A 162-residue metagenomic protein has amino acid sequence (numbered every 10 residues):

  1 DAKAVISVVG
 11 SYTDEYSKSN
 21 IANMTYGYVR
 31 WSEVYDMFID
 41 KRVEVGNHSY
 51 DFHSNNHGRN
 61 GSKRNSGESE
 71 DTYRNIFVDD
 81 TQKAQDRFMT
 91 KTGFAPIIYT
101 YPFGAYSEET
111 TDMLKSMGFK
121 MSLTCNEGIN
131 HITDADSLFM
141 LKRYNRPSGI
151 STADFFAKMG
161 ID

Functional and structural regions predicted by a protein language model:
A2-S107, F139-L141: Metal-dependent polysaccharide deacetylase catalytic core of the NodB/CE4 family, i.e., the active-site-bearing domain
M89-T92, T111, K115-G149, A157-D162: C-terminal domain-boundary segment and adjacent tail
